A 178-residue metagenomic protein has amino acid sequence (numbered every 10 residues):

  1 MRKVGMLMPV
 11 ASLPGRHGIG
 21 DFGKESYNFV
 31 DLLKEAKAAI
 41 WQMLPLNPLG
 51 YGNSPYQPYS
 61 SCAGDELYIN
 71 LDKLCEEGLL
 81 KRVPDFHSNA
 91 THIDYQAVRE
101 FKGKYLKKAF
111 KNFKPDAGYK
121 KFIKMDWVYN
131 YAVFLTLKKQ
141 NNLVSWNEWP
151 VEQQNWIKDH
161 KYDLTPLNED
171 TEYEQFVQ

Functional and structural regions predicted by a protein language model:
M1-Q178: Acidic/aromatic-lined carbohydrate-recognition and catalytic surfaces of CAZymes acting on diverse glycans
